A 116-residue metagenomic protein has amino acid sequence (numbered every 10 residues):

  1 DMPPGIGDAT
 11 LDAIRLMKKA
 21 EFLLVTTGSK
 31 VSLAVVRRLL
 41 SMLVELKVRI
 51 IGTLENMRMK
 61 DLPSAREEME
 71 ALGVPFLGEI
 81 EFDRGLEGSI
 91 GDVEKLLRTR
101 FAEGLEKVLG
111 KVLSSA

Functional and structural regions predicted by a protein language model:
M2-G88: Conserved catalytic-core segment of NTP-binding enzymes
G88-A102: C-terminal boundary of histidine-terminating zinc-finger modules
R98-A116: Histidine-centered active-site loop/cap adjacent to the catalytic His in serine esterases/O-acetyl transfer systems
